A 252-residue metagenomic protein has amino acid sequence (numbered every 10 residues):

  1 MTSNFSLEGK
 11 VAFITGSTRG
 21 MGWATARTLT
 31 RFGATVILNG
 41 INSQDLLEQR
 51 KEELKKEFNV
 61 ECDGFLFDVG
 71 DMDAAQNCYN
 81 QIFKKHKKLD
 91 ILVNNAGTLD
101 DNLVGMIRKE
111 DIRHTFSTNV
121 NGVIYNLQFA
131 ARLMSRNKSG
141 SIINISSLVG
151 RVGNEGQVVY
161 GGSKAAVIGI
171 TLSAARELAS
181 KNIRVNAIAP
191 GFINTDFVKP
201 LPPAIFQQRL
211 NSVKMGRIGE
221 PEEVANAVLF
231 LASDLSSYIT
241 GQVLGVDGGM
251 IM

Functional and structural regions predicted by a protein language model:
V11, T18-G20: Conserved glycine-rich cofactor-binding loop
F32-Q49: Conserved glycine-rich Rossmann-like NAD(P)H-binding loop of the short-chain dehydrogenase/reductase
L103-V104, D111-F116, V198, R209: Substrate-binding pocket helix/loop in short-chain dehydrogenase/reductase
L127, S163, T171: Active-site helix of classical SDR
R132, R176-S180, S237: Alpha-helical segment proximal to the catalytic Tyr-Lys
S147: Residue(s) in the substrate-gating loop at a strand-loop-helix junction that position the organic substrate next
A187, L210-L235, I239, G248: C-terminal helical subdomain
